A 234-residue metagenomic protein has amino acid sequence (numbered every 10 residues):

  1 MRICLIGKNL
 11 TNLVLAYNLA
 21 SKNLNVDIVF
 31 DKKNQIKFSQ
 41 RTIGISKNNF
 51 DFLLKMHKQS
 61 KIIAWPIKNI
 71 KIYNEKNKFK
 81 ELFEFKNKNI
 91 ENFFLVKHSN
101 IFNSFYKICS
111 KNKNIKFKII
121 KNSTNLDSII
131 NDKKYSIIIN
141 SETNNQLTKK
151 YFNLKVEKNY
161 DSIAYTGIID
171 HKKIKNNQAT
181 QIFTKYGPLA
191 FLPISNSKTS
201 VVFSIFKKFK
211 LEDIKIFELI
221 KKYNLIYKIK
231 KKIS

Functional and structural regions predicted by a protein language model:
C4-K8, Y17-R41: Glycine-rich FAD pyrophosphate-binding loop
G7, F30-K32, N74, I169 (+1 more regions): Short beta-strand/turn micro-motifs composed of small residues that flank or help shape donor/cofactor-binding pockets
N12-L13: N-terminal Rossmann-fold NAD(P) dinucleotide-binding loop
N18, I108, I168: Rossmann-fold NAD(P)-dependent oxidoreductase module
F38-N74: N-terminal FAD cofactor-binding segment of flavoenzymes
L53, F105, F191: Residue-level signal for inorganic ion chemistry
W65-F152, E157-I163: Conserved N-terminal helical subregion
T143-I233: Conserved FAD-binding catalytic core of PHBH/FMO-like flavoproteins
